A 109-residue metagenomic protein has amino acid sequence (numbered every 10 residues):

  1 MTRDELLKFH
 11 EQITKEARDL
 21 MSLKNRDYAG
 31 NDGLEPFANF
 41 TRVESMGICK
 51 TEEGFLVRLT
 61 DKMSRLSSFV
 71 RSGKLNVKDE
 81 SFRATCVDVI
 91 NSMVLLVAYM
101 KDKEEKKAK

Functional and structural regions predicted by a protein language model:
M1-K109: Intrinsically disordered, low-complexity regulatory regions that flank transcription factor DNA-binding cores
